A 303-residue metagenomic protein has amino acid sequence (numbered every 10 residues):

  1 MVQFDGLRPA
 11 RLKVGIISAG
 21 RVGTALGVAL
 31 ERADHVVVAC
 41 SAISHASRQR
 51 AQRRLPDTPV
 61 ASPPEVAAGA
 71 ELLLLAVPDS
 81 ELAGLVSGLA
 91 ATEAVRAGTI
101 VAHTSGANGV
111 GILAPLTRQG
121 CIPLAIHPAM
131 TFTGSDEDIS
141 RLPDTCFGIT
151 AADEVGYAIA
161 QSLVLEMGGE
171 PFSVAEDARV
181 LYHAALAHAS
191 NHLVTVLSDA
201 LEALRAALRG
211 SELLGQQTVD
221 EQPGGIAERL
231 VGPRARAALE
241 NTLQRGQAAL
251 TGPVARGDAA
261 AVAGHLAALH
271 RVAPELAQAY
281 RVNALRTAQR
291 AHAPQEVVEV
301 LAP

Functional and structural regions predicted by a protein language model:
M1-A68: NAD(P)+-binding Rossmann beta1-loop-alpha1 motif at the extreme N-terminus of oxidoreductases
V2, R8, R229-P303: NAD(P)-dependent Rossmann-like dehydrogenase/reductase catalytic/cofactor-binding core
K13, H35-A39, A70-L73, A97-V101 (+1 more regions): Short active-site oxyanion
T24, V28-R32, R53, S87 (+4 more regions): Short, well-ordered alpha-helices that flank and scaffold nucleotide-derived cofactor binding pockets
H35-V36, C121, G169, R209: Short phosphate-binding/catalytic loops that engage adenosine nucleotides
H45, Q49, P59-E137: Rossmann-like NAD(P)(H) cofactor-binding subdomain of soluble oxidoreductases
A51-R54, L116, E137-L243: Internal alpha-helical scaffold of NAD(P)-dependent oxidoreductase catalytic cores
